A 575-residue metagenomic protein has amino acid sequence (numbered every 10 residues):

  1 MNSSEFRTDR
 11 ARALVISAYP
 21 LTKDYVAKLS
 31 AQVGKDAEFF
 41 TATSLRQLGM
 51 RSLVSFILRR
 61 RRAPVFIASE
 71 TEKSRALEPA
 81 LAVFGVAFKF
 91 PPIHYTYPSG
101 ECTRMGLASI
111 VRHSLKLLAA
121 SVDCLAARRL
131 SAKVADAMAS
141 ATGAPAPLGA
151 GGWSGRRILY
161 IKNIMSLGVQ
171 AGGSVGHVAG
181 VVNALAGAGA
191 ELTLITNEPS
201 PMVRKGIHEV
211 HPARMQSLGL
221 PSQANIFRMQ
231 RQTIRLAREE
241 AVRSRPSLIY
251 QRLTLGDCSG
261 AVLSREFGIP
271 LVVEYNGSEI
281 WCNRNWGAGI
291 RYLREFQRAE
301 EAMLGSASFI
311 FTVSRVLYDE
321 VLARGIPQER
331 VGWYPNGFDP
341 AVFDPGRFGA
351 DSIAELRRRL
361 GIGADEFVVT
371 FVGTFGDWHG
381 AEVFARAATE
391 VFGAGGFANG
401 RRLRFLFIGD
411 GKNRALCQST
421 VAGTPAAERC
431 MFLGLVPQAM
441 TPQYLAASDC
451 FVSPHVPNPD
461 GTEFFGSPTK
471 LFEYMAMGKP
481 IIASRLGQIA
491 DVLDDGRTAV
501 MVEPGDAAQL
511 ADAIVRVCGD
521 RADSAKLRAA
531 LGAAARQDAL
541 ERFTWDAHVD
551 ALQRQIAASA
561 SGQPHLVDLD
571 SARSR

Functional and structural regions predicted by a protein language model:
M1-T41, R61, V134-M202, P564-R575: N-terminal subdomain of nucleotide-sugar transferases
E101-K116, V175-G176, R231-Q232, F267-V272 (+2 more regions): Nucleotide-sugar donor phosphate/pyrophosphate-binding loop at the beta->alpha transition of glycosyltransferases
R157-I161, G363-T389: Conserved donor-binding/catalytic core segment of Leloir-type glycosyltransferases
E198, V316, G337: Carbohydrate-associated surface elements
G400-R402, I408, R414-L445, C450: Nucleotide-activated donor-binding/catalytic signature segment of Leloir-type glycosyltransferases, i.e., the conserved
F451-S453, E473-A476, P480-A483, Q488: Short hydrophobic beta-strand element within catalytic cores of glycosyltransferases and related nucleotide-activated
D495-G496, V500-A507, R516-A522: Conserved acidic donor-binding segment of nucleotide-sugar-dependent glycosyltransferases
D523-R542: A short, well-ordered alpha-helix in the C-terminal region of glycosyltransferases
